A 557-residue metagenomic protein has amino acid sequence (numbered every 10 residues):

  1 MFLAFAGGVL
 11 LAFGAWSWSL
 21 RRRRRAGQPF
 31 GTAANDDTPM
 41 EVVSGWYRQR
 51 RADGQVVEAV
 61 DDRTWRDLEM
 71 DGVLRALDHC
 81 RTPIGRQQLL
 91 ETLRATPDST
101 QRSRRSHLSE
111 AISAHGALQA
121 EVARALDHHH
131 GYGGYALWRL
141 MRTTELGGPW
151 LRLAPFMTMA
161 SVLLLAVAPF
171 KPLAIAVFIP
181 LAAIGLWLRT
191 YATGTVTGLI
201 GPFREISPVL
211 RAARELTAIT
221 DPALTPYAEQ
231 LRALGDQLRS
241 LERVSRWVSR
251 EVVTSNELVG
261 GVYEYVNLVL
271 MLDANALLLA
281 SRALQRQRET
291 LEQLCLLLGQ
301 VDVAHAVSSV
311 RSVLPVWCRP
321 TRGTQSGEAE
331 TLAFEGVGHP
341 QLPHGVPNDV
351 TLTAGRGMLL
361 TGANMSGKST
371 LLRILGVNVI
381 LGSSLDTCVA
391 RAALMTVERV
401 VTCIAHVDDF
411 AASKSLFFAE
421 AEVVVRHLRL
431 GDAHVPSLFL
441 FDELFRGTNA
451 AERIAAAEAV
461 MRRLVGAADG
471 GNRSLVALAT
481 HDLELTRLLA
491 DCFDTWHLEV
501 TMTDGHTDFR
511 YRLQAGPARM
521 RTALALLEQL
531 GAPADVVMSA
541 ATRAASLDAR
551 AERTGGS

Functional and structural regions predicted by a protein language model:
M1-A363, T370-G376, G382-R399, V423: Alpha-helical coupling/stalk and coiled-coil linker elements that connect catalytic or binding modules and transmit
L188, V307, L314-S557: ATPase nucleotide-binding head domains, primarily ABC-like/P-loop NTPase cores
